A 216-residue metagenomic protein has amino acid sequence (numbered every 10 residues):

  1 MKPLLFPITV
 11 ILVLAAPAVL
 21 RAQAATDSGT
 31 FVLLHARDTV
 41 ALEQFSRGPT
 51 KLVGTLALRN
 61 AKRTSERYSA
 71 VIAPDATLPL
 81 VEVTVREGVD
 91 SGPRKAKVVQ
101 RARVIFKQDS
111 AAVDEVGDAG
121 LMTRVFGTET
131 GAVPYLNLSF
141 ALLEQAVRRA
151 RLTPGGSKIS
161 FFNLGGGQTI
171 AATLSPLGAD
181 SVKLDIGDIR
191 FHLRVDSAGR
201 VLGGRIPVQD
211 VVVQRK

Functional and structural regions predicted by a protein language model:
M1-L5: Positively charged n-region of N-terminal signal peptides that target proteins for export
P7-P17: Bacterial N-terminal signal peptides
A18-A22: Sec/Tat signal peptide C-region and signal peptidase I cleavage site
Q23-A25, D38: Boundary of Sec targeting at the N-terminus
L34-V113, G199: N-terminal mature ectodomain segment of secretory-pathway/periplasmic proteins
T39, G92-I186, R205: Solvent-exposed helix/loop surface patches that form functional interfaces
R59-T64, D188-F191, V211: Solvent-exposed loop/turn segments connecting transmembrane beta-strands in outer-membrane beta-barrel proteins
F191-V208: Short, exposed beta-strand-loop hairpins at the edges of beta-sheets in extracellular/periplasmic proteins
